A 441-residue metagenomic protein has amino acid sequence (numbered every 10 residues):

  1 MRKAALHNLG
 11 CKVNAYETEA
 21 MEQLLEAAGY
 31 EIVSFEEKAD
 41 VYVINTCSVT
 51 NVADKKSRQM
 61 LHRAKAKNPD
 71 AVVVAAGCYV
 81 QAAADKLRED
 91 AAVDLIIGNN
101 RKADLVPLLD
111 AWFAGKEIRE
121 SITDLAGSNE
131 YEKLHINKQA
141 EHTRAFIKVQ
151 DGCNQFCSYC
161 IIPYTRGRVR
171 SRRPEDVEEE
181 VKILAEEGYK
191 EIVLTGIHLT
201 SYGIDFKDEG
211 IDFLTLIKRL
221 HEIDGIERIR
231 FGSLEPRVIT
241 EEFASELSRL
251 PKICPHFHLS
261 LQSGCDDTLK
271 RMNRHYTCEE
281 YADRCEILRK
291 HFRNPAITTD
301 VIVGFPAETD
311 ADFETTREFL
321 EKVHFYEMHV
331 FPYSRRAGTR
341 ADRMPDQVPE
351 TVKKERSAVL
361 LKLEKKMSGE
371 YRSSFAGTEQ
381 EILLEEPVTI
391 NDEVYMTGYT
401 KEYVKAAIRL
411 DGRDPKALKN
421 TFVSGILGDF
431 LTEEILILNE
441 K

Functional and structural regions predicted by a protein language model:
M1-Y202, K218, E242, F257 (+7 more regions): Proteins enriched for Cys/Gly/acidic motifs involved in redox and nucleic-acid/cofactor modification
H7, A76, T195-I197, G232-L234 (+5 more regions): Generic beta-strand/beta-sheet core signal
A53-K55, R168-E175, G203-E209, R271-R274 (+3 more regions): Short, solvent-exposed loop/turn segments at secondary-structure boundaries
F156, C160-G167, R228-R237, S263-R274 (+3 more regions): Conserved strand-turn element in the central/C-terminal portion of the radical SAM core barrel that lines
E186, L214-T215, R219-R228, I239-T299: Radical SAM/AdoMet-radical enzyme domain recognition
K207-K218, E241-P255, E308-Y326, E350-E355 (+1 more regions): Short, electropositive alpha-helical surface patch
L259, D300, L320, M328 (+3 more regions): Hydrophobic, well-ordered secondary-structure elements that form the walls of internal hydrophobic environments
R343-K441: Terminal RNA-binding accessory module
